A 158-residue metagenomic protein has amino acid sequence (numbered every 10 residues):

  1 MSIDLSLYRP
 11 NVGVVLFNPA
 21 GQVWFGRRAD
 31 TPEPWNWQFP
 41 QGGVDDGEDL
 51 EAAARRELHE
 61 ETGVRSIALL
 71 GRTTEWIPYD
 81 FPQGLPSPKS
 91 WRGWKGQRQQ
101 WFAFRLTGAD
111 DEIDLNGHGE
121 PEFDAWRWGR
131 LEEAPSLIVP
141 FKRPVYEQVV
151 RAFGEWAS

Functional and structural regions predicted by a protein language model:
M1-F17, W91-R92: Acidic, metal-coordinating catalytic segment for phosphate/diphosphate chemistry, firing primarily on the Nudix
R9, P34, F39, V64 (+1 more regions): Short connector loops at helix/strand junctions that flank enzyme active sites, especially segments positioning acidic
P10-V12, G21, Q99-Q100, D124: Change "...and in nucleic-acid phosphodiester-cleaving endonucleases..." to "...and in nucleic-acid processing enzymes
L16-P19, R28, F104-L106: Active-site beta-strand termini and strand-to-loop segments that position acidic
Q22-S66, T73: Conserved Nudix-box catalytic region and its N-terminal flanking loop in Nudix hydrolases and closely related
P34-Q38, D124-A125, Q148: A short, polar/proline- and glycine-enriched secondary-structure boundary/capping micro-motif
E75-I113: Active-site-adjacent beta-strand/loop module that shapes the phosphate/pyrophosphate-binding cleft
Q99-G108, E112-V145: NUDIX/MutT-family hydrolases
